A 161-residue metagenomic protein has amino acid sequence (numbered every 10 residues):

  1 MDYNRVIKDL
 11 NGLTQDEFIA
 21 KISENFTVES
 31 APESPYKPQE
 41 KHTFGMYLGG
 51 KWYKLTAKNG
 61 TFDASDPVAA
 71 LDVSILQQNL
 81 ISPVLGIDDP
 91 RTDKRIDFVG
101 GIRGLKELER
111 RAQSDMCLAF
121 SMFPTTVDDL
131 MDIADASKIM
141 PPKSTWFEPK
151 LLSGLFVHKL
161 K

Functional and structural regions predicted by a protein language model:
M1-K161: Surface-exposed, charge/polar-rich loops and edge strands
